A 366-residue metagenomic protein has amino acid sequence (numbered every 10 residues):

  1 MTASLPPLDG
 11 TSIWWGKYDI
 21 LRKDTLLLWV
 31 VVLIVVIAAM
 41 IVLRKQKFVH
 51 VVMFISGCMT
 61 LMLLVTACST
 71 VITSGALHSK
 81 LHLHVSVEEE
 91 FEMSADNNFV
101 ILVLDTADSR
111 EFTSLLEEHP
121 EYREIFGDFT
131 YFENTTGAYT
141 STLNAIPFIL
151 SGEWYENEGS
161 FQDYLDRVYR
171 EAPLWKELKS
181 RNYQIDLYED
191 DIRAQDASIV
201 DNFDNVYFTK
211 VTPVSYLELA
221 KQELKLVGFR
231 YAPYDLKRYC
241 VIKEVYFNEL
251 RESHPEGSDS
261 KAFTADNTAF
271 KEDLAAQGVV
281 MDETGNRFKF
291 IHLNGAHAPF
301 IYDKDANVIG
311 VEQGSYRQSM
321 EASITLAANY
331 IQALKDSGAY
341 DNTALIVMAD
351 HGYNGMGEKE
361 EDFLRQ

Functional and structural regions predicted by a protein language model:
M1-L28, V35-Q366: Catalytic domains that recognize anionic headgroups
